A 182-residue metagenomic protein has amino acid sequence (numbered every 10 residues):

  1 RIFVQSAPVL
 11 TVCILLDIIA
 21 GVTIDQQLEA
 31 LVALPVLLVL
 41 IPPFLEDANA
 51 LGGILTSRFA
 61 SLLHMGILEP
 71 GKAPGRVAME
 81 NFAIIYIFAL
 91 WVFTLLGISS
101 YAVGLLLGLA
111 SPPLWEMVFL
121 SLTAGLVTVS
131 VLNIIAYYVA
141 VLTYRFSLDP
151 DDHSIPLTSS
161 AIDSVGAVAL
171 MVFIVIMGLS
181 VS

Functional and structural regions predicted by a protein language model:
Q5-K72: Transmembrane helical segments that form the transport core of multi-pass membrane transport proteins
A7-I14, L38-A50, R58, V77-L90 (+2 more regions): Transmembrane helix-bundle signature of multi-pass membrane transporters/permeases
V12-G21, A48-G53, V92-S100, T128-L132 (+3 more regions): Alpha-helical transmembrane segments of multipass membrane proteins
T23, Q27-L34, S99-T123: Membrane-interfacial helix-loop-helix connectors in multipass membrane proteins
F44, A48-S61, W115-L148: Alpha-helical transmembrane segments and their immediate juxtamembrane interface regions
L51-L107: Helix-loop-helix junctions within the multi-pass membrane cores of secondary transporters/permeases
A140-D163: Interfacial loop-to-transmembrane junctions
L170-S182: Juxtamembrane boundary at the C-terminal end of a transmembrane helix
